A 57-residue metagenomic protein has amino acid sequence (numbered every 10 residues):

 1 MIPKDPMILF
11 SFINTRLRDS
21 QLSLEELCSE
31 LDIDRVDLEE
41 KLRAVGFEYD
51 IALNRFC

Functional and structural regions predicted by a protein language model:
M1-S23: N-terminal acidic leader/helix
L27-C28: Short alpha-helical "recognition helix" segments of helix-turn-helix
D34-E48: Short acidic, Pro/Gly- and aromatic-enriched capping/linker segments at domain boundaries
I51: Short, acidic, Ser/Thr-enriched surface-loop or helix-capping motifs
